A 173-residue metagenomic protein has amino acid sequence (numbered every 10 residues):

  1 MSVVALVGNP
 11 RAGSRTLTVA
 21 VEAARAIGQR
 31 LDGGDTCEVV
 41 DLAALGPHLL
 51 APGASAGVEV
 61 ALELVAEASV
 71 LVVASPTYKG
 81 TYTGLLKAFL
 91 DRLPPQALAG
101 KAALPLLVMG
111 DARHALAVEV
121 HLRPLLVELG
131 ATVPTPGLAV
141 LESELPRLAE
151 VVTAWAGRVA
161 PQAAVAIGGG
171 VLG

Functional and structural regions predicted by a protein language model:
M1-D91, A160-G173: N-terminal beta1-alpha1-beta2 submodule of the flavodoxin-like/Rossmannoid cofactor-binding fold
S14-T16, L104-E119: Rossmann-like NAD(P)(H) cofactor-binding subdomain of soluble oxidoreductases
V19-A20, V118, W155: Hydrophobic alpha-helical membrane-association signature
E38-L49, L125-P146: Mobile beta-alpha loop/short-helix "lid" or hinge segments that flank ligand
A56-V65, H121, V127-E128, T132-V140 (+1 more regions): Functional cleft and adjacent loop/helix regions within the main domain that mediate ligand binding or catalysis
A88, A117, L122: Conserved catalytic-core segment of NTP-binding enzymes
R92-L107, E128-A139: Short, acidic/small-residue loops that bind anionic groups at enzyme active sites
V133-G173: Glycine-rich phosphate/pyrophosphate-binding loop and the adjoining helix
